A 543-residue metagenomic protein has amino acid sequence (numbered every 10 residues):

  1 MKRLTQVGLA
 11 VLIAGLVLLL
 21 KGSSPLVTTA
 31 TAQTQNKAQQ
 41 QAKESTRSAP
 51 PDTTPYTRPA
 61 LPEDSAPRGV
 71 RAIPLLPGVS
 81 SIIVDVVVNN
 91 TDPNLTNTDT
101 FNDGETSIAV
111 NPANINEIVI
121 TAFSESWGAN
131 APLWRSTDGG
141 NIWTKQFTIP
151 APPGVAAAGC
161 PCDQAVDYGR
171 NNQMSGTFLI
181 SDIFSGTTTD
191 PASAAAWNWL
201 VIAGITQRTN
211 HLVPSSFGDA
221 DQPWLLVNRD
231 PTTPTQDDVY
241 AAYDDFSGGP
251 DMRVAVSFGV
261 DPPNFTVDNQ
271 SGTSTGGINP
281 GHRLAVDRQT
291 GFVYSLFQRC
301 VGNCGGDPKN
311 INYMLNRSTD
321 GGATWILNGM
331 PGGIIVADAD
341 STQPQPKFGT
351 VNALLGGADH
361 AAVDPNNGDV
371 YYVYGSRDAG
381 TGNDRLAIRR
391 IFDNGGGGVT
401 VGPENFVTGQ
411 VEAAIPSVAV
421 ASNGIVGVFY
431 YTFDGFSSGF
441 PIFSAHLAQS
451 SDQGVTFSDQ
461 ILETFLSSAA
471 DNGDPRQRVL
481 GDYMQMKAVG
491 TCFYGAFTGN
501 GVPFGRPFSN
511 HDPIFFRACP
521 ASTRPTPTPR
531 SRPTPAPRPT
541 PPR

Functional and structural regions predicted by a protein language model:
M1-V7, S185, A361: N-terminal export and membrane-targeting signals
K2-P25: Sec-dependent N-terminal signal peptides
V27, A32-R543: C-terminal PAP-associated
